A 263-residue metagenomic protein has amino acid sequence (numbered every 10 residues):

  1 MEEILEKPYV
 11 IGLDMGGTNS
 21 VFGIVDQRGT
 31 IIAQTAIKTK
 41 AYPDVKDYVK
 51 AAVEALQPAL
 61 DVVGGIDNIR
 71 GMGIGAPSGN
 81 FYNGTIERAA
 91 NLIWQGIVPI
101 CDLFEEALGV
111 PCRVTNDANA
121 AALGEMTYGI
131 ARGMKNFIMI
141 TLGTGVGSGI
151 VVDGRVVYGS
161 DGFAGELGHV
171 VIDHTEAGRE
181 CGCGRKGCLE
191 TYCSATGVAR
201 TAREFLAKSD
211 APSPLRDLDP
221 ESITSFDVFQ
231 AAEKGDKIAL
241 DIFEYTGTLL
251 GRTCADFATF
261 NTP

Functional and structural regions predicted by a protein language model:
M1-G71, F81-T85, C101-C112, G124-K135 (+3 more regions): ATP-binding/phosphotransfer module of carbohydrate and carboxylate kinases, centering on a glycine-rich
D14, G73-P77, T115, M139-G145 (+1 more regions): Short beta-strand segments
T35-I37, A90, S160: Short hydrophobic alpha-helix segments
T35-I37, T115, I140, V170: Hydrophobic residues at beta-strand termini and immediately following loops that shape nucleotide-binding pockets
T85-I97: A charged helix-plus-loop insertion that forms the helical arch/lid used to bind and gate nucleic-acid substrates
A118: Active-site metal-binding loops of divalent metal-dependent hydrolases
A122-T127, S148-I150, H169-V170: Adenylate-forming
F163-G168: Structural signature of FAD isoalloxazine-binding scaffolds in flavoprotein oxidoreductases
